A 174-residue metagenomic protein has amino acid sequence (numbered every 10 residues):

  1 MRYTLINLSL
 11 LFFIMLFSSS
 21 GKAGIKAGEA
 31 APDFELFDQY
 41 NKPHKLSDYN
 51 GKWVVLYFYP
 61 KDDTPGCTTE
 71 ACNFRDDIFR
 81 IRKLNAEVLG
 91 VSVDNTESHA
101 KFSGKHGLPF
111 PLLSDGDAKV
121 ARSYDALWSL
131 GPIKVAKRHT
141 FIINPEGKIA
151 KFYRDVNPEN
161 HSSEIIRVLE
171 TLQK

Functional and structural regions predicted by a protein language model:
Y3-D33: N-proximal helix/coil linker or "cap" segments that precede and/or mark the start of modular domains
I25, D38-Q39, I143-N144: Short, acidic, Ser/Thr-enriched surface-loop or helix-capping motifs
A31-P32, W53, K137-H139: Short loop/turn microsegments at loop-to-beta-strand junctions
F34-W53: A short beta-strand-turn-helix
S47-T68: Short active-site neighborhood of thiol/selenol oxidoreductases, capturing the structured segment around
T68-L108, K119-V120: Structural microenvironment flanking redox-active thiols in thiol-disulfide oxidoreductases
V135-K174: Thiol-/selenol-based redox modules, centered on thioredoxin-like and closely related oxidoreductase domains
